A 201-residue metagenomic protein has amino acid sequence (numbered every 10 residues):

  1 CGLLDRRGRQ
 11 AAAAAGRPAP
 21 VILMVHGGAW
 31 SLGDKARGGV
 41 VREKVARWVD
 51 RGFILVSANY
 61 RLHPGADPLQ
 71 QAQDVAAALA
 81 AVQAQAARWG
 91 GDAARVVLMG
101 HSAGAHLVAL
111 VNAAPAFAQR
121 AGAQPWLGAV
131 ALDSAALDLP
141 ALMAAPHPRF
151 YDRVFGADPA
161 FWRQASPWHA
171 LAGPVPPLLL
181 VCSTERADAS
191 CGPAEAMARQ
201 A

Functional and structural regions predicted by a protein language model:
C1-A12: A short loop-to-beta-strand scaffold at the N-terminal edge of the catalytic core in hydrolase folds
Q10-V21, G173-V175: Proline/glycine-enriched tight loop/beta-turn segments at coil->beta junctions that connect or precede beta-strands
A15-R17, I22-E43, R47: Short, surface-exposed "cap/lid" segments of acyl-processing enzymes
D34-K44, R51, V56-R95: Catalytic nucleophile-loop/oxyanion-hole region of alpha/beta-hydrolase and closely related hydrolase-like folds
A77-A145: Primarily recognizes the serine-hydrolase "nucleophile elbow" in alpha/beta-hydrolase and SGNH/GDSL folds
A135, L139-A170: Mobile cap/lid helix-loop segments that gate and shape the active-site cleft of serine hydrolases
P174, L179-C182: Short beta-strand/loop motif that positions the catalytic acidic residue of the alpha/beta-hydrolase fold
A187-A196: Conserved alpha/beta-hydrolase "acid-adjacent" motif
